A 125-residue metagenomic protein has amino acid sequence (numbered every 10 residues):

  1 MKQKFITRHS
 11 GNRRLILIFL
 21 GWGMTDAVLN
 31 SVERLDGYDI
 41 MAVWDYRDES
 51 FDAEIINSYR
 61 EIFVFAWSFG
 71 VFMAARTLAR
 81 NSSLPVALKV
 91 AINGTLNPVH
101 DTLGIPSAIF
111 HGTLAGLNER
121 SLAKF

Functional and structural regions predicted by a protein language model:
M1-F51: Conserved HGGG/HGGXW glycine-rich cap/lid loop of the alpha/beta-hydrolase fold
L17, F63, L88-I92: Hydrophobic/aromatic beta-strand patches that form the interior of the parallel beta-sheet core in alpha/beta enzyme
G23-M24, F72, R120: Short alpha-helical
S31, R76-R80: Active-site signature of alpha/beta-hydrolase-fold catalytic machinery across serine- and Asp/Cys-nucleophile hydrolases
I55-E61: Gly/Ser-rich "nucleophile elbow"/oxyanion-hole loop immediately N-terminal to the catalytic nucleophile in hydrolases
F65-A75: Gly/Ala-rich beta-loop-alpha elbow adjacent to hydrolase catalytic centers
R80, P85-G116: Flexible "cap/lid" loop of the alpha/beta hydrolase fold
E119-F125: Conserved alpha/beta-hydrolase catalytic His-Asp/Glu region
